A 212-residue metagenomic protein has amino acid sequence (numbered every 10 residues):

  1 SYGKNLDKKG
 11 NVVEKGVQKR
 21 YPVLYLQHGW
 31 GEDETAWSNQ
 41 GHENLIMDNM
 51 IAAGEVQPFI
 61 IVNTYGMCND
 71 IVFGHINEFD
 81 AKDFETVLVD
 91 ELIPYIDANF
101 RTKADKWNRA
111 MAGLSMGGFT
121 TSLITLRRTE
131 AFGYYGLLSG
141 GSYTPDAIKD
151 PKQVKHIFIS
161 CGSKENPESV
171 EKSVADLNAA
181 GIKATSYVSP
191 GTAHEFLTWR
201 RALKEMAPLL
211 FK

Functional and structural regions predicted by a protein language model:
S1-K212: Non-catalytic cap/lid and distal C-terminal segments of serine-dependent acyl enzymes
